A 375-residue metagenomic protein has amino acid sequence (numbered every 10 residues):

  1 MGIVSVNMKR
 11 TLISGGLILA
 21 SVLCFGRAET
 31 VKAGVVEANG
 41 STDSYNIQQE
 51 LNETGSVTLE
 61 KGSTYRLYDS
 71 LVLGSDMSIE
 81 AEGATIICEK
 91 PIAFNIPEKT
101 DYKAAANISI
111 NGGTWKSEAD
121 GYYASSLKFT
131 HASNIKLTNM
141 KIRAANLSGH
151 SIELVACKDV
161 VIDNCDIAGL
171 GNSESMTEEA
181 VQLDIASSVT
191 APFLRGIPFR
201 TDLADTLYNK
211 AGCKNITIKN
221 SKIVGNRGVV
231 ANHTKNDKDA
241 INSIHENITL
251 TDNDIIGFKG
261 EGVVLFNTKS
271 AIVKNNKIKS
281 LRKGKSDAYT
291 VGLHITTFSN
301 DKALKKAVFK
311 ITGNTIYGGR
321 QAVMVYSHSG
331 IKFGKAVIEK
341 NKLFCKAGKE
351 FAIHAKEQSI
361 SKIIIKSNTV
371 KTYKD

Functional and structural regions predicted by a protein language model:
I3-G15: Bacterial N-terminal signal peptides that target proteins for export
C24-A33: Sec-dependent signal peptide cleavage junction
G34-E60, R66: Acidic Gly/Asp/Thr-rich repetitive segments characteristic of extracellular carbohydrate-active and adhesion proteins
Q48, N52-E53, R66-E80, I86-N111 (+5 more regions): Extracellular beta-strand-rich solenoid/capping regions of secreted or surface-exposed proteins that bind or remodel
G55, S63, D69, S75-M77 (+18 more regions): The right-handed parallel beta-helix/beta-solenoid scaffold, focusing on the short coil/turn and N-cap positions
L67-S70, I87-F94, E118-S125, A145-E153 (+8 more regions): Short glycine/acidic-rich loop motifs that flank beta-strands on beta-rich extracellular proteins
K103-A105, S109-N247: Right-handed parallel beta-helix
